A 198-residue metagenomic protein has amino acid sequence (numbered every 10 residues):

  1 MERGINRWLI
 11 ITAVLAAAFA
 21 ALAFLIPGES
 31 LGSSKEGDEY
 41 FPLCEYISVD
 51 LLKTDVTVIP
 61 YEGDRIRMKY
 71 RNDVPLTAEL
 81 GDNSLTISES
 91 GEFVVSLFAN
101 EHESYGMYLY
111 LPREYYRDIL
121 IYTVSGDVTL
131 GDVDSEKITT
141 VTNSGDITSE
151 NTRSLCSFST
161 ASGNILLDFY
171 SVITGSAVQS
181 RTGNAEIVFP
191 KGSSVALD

Functional and structural regions predicted by a protein language model:
E2-T123, T129-V141, E150-S159, D168 (+2 more regions): Acidic (Asp/Glu) and glycine-rich low-complexity loops/linkers that are typically intrinsically disordered
S125, S144, T182: Residue-level signal for short, function-critical loop segments
